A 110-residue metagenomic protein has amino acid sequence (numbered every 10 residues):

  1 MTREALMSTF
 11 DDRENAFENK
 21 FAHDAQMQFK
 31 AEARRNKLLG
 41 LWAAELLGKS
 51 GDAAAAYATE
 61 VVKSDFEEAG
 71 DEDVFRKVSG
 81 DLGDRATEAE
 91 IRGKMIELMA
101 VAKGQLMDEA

Functional and structural regions predicted by a protein language model:
T2-A110: A charge-rich, low-complexity, intrinsically flexible signal that marks solvent-exposed coils, linkers, repeats
